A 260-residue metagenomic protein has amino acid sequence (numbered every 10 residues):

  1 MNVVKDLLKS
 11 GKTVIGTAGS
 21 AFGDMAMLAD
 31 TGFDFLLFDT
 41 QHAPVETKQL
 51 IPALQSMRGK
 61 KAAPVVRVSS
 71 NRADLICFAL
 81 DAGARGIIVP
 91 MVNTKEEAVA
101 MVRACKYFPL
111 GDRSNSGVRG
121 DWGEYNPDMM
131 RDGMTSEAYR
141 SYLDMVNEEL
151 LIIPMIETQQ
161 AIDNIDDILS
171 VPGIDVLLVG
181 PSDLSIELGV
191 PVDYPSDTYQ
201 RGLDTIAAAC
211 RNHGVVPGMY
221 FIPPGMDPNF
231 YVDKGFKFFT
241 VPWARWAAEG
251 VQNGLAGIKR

Functional and structural regions predicted by a protein language model:
M1-A18, D132-E148, D204-I206, R211-N212: N-terminal amphipathic alpha-helix/helix-capping segment at the start of soluble metabolic enzymes
M1-P64, S70-N71, R103, I152 (+1 more regions): Conserved N-terminal beta1-alpha1 strand-loop-helix module at the mouth
V14-G19, L36-F38, P64-V68, I87-V89 (+4 more regions): Hydrophobic faces of well-ordered beta-strands that scaffold small-molecule active sites in alpha/beta enzyme cores
A26-D30, V66, N71-R85, V89 (+3 more regions): Catalytic cores of alpha/beta
T47-D81, A104-G111, M145-N147, P195-G218: Alpha-helix-loop-beta-strand connector modules within alpha/beta enzyme cores
A53, M57, K95-G111, A244-R260: C-terminal helical cap(s) of enzyme catalytic domains, especially alpha/beta-barrels
D74, G86-P172: Conserved anion-binding
P172-V192: Histidine/lysine/aspartate-rich catalytic loop segments that bind and position anionic ligands
